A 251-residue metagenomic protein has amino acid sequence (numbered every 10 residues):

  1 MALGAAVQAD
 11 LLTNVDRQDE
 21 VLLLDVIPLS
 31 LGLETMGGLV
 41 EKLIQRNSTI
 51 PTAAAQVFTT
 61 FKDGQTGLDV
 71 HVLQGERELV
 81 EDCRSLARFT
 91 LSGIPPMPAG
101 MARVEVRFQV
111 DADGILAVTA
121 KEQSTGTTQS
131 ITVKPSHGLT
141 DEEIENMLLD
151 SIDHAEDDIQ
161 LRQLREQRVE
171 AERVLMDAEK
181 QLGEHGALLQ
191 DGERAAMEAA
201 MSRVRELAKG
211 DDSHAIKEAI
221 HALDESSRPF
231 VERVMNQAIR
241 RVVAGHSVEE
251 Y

Functional and structural regions predicted by a protein language model:
M1-Y251: Oxyanion-binding/catalytic loops of NTP- or PPi-dependent enzymes
